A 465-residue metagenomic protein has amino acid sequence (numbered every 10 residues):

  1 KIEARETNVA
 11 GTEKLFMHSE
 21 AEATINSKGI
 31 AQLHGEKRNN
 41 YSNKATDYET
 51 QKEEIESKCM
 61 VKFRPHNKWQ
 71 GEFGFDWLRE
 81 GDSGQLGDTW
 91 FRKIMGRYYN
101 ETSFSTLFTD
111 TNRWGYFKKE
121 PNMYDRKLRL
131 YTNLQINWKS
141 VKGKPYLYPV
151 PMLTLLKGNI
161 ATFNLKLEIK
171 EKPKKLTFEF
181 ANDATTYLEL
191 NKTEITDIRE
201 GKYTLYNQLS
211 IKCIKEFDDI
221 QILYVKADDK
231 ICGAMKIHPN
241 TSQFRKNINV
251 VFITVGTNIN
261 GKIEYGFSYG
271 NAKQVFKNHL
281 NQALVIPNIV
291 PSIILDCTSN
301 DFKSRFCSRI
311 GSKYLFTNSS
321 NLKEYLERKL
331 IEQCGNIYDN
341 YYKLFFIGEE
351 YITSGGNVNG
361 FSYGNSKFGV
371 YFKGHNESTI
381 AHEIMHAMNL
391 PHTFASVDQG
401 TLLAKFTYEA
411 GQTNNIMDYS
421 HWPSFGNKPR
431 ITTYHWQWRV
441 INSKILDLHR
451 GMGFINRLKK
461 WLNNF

Functional and structural regions predicted by a protein language model:
K1-S57: Right-handed beta-helix
K58-R245: Beta-strand-enriched, solvent-exposed domains that form extended recognition/catalytic surfaces
L223, S366-F465: The catalytic-center signature of Zn2+-dependent metalloproteases
K236-N271: Low-complexity, Pro/Ser/Thr- and charge-rich linker/hinge segments at domain boundaries
K246-N249, N281, N340, Q412-T413: Residues that flank catalytic or metal-binding motifs in active/ligand-binding sites
V255-G261, P291-R309, Y351-G356, A395-I416 (+1 more regions): Extended charged low-complexity segments that act as oligomerization/scaffolding linkers
F267-N288: A short alpha-helix/helix-coil micro-patch that ends at or immediately precedes a cysteine
L284-G374: Active-site-proximal segments of metallohydrolase catalytic domains
